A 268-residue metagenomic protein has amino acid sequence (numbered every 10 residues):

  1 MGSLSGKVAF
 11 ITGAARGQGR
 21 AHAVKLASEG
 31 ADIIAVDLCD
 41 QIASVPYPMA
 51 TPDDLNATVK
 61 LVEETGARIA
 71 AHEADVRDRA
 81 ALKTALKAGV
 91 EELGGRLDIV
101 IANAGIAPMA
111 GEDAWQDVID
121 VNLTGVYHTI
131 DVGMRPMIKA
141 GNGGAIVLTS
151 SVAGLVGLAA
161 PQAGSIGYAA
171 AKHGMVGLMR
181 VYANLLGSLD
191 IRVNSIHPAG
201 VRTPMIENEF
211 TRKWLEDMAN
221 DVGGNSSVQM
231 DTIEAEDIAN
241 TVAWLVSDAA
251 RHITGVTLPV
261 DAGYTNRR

Functional and structural regions predicted by a protein language model:
G2-G95, P108-M109, D113-A114, W214: Short-chain dehydrogenase/reductase
P46-A50, P161-Q162, S188, G200-S227 (+1 more regions): A glycine/serine/threonine-rich, flexible loop-to-helix segment that serves as the NAD(P) cofactor-binding "lid"
I106-A110, V147-G174, M179-S188, G200-V201: Catalytic loop of short-chain dehydrogenase/reductase
G111-I119, G223: Substrate-binding pocket helix/loop in short-chain dehydrogenase/reductase
G187, R192, I253-G255: Short, small/polar-rich loop/turn modules that mediate ligand/substrate recognition or access, typified
S226-I238, A249: A conserved structural motif in NAD(P)-dependent oxidoreductases
A243, T254-R268: Short C-terminal tail/terminal secondary-structure segment of NAD(P)H-dependent dehydrogenase/reductase domains
